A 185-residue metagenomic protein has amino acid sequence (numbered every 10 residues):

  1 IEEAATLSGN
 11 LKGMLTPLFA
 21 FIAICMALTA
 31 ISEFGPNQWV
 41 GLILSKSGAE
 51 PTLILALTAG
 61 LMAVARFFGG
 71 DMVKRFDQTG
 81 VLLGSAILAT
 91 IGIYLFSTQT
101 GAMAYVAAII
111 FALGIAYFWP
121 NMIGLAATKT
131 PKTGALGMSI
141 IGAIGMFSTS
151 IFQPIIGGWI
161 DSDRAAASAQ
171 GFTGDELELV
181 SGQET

Functional and structural regions predicted by a protein language model:
I1-N10: Flexible cytoplasmic inter-helical loops of multi-pass small-molecule transporters
L11-V64, S150-I160: Extracytoplasmic gate region of multi-pass secondary transporters
A65-Q78: Helix-to-loop junctions at the C-terminal end of transmembrane segments in multipass secondary transporters
G80-L95, A102: Structural signature of the two symmetry-related core transmembrane helices
M103-Y117: Hydrophobic core of transmembrane alpha-helices in multi-pass small-molecule transporters, especially MFS/SLC-type
Y117-P131: Intracellular juxtamembrane helix-capping segments at the cytosolic ends of symmetry-related transmembrane helices
K132-A165: A late C-terminal transmembrane helix in Major Facilitator Superfamily
I155-T185: Low-complexity, proline/glycine-enriched hydrophobic segments characteristic of transmembrane helices
